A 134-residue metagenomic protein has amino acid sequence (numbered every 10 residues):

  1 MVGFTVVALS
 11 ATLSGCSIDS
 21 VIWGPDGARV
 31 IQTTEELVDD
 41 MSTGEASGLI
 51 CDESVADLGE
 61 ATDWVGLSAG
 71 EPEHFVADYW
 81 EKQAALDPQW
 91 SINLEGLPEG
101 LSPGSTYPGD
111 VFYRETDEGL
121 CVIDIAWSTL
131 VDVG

Functional and structural regions predicted by a protein language model:
M1-V6, V21-P25: N-terminal export and membrane-targeting signals
T12-G15: C-terminal motif of bacterial Sec signal peptides marking the signal peptidase cleavage site
S17-D19: Bacterial signal peptide processing site
W23-T43: Short, aromatic-enriched amphipathic alpha-helices that serve as compact interaction elements
E45-Q89: Short solvent-exposed beta->alpha transition segments
Y79-G134: Exposed beta-sheet edge and beta->alpha loop/turn motif
